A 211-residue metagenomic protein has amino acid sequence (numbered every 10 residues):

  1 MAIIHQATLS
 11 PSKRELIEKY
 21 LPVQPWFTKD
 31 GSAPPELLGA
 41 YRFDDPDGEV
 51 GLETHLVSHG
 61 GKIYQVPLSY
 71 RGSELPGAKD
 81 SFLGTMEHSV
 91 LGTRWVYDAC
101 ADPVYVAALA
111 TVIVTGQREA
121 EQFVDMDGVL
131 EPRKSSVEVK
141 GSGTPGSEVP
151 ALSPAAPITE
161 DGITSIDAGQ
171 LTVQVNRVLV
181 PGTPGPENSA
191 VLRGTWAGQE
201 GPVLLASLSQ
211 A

Functional and structural regions predicted by a protein language model:
M1-F43, D80, W95-C100, Y105-V106 (+2 more regions): N-terminal domain-onset segments
P22, G60, V114: Residue-level marker of positions within ordered structural domains that often coincide with functionally constrained
F27-K62, L130-K134, E138-V139, T164: Short, structured protein-protein interaction patches enriched in aromatics and acidic/basic residues, typified by
K62-S69: Short, well-ordered, aromatic-rich surface patches in folded extracellular/luminal domains
S69-A211: Internal, well-folded beta-alpha domain core
